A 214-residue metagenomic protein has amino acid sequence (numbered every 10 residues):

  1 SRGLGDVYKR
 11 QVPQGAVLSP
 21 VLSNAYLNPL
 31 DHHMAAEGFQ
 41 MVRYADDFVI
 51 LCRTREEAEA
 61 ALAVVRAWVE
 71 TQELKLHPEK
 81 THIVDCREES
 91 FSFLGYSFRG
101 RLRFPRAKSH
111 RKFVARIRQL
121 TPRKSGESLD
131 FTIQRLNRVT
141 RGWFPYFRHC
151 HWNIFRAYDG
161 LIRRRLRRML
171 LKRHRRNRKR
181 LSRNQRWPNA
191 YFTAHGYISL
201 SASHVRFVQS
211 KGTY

Functional and structural regions predicted by a protein language model:
S1-Y8: Short, small-residue-biased leader/transition segments that mark boundaries at the very start of proteins
R2, P20-V64: Active-site palm subdomain of RNA-directed nucleic acid polymerases
V12-S19: Conserved, non-catalytic sequence blocks in retroelement Pol enzymes and Pol-derived host proteins
S23-L27, A45, L62, V69 (+4 more regions): Hydrophobic face of alpha-helices
Q72-R135, V139-G142: A conserved non-catalytic segment of reverse transcriptases and RNA-directed RNA polymerases corresponding to the late
T132-N177: Non-catalytic, peripheral interaction segments enriched in hydrophobic/basic residues
R165, L170, H174-Y214: Extended C-terminal regions of large enzymes
